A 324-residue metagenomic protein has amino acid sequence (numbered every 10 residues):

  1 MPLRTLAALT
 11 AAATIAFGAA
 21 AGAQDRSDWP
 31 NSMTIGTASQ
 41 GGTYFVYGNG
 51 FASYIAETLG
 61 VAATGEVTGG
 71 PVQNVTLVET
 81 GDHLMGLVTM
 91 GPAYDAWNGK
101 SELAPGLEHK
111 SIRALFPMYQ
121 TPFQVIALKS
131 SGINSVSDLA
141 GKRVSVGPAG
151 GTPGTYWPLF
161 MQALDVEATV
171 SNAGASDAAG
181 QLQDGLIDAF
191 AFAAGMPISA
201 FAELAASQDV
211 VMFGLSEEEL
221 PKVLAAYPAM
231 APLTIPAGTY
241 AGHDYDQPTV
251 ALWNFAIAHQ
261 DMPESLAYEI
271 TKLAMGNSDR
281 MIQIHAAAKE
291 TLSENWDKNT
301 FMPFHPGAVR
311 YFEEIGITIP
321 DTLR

Functional and structural regions predicted by a protein language model:
M1-P30: Short, low-complexity disordered leader/linker segments with a strong preference for bacterial N-terminal type II
A23-D95: N-terminal (or domain-start) structured segment
P30, G42, G60, G70-Q73 (+9 more regions): Extracytoplasmic
P30-N31, D177, Q183-D184, A194-M212 (+3 more regions): An extracytoplasmic/periplasmic, membrane-proximal ligand-sensing/linker region
S32-E57, A62-A63, P117, T121-D184 (+4 more regions): Bilobed "Venus flytrap"/periplasmic-binding protein-like clamshell domains and structurally analogous long
V78, L84-F123, Q162-A163, V210-V223: Conserved hydrophobic/amphipathic secondary-structure segments that form or flank ligand- or partner-binding grooves
M90-P92, K100-P105, E167-M262: Pocket-lining segment of extracytoplasmic ligand-binding domains
R143-W157, A229-T300: Ligand-binding clefts/hinges and TM-proximal coupling segments of bilobed small-molecule sensing domains
